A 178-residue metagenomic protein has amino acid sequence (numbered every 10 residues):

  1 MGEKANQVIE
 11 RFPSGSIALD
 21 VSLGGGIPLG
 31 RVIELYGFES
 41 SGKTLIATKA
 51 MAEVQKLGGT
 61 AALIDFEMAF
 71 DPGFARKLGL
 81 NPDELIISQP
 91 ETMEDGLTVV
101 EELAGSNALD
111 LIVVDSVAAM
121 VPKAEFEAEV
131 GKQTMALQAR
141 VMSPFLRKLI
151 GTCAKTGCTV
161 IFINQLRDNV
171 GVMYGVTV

Functional and structural regions predicted by a protein language model:
M1-S88, L97-G105: The Walker A/P-loop phosphate-binding site
G2-E3, S14, V21-G25, L29 (+7 more regions): Generic structural "secondary-structure junction" signal
V8, Y36, D83-E94, E125-S143 (+1 more regions): Flexible beta-alpha connector loops of hexameric P-loop NTPases
G58-T60, E84, A108-L111, K155-F162: Loop/turn-to-beta-strand initiation segments
E67-P72, L80, E91-E94, V117-V121 (+3 more regions): Conserved nucleotide-binding/hydrolysis micro-motifs of P-loop NTPases
V99-I112, L149: Short amphipathic alpha-helices and their capping/turn segments at secondary-structure boundaries
L103, M135-V178: Phosphate-binding/switch region of NTP-binding enzymes
A108-F126: Conserved P-loop NTPase "ATPase switch" module shared by AAA+ and STAND
